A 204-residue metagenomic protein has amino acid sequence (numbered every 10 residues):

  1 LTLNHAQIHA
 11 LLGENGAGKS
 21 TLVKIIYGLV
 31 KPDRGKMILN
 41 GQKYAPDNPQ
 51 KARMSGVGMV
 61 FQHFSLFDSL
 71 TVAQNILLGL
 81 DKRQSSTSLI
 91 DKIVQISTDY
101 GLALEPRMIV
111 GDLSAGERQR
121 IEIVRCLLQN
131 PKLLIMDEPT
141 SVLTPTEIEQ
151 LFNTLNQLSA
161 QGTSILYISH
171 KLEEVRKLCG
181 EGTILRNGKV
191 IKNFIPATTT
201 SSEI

Functional and structural regions predicted by a protein language model:
L1-I204: Glycine-rich phosphate-binding loops of nucleotide-dependent enzymes
